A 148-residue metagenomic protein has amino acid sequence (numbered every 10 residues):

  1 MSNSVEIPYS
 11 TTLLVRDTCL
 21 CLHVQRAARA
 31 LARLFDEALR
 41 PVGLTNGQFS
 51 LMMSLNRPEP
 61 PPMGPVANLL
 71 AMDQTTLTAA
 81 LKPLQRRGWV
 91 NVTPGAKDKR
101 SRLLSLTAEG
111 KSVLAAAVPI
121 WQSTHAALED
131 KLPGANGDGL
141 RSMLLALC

Functional and structural regions predicted by a protein language model:
M1-V42, S142, A146: N-terminal leader segment of winged-helix/HTH proteins
Q25, M53-R57, V118, L145: Short, locally clustered residues in the helix-turn-helix/winged-helix DNA-binding domain
M52, V66, L84-R87: Basic amphipathic alpha-helical segments that dock to polyanions
P60, K82-S142: Charged, amphipathic alpha-helical coiled-coil/dimerization segments
L69: Residues within the alpha-helical elements of helix-turn-helix
